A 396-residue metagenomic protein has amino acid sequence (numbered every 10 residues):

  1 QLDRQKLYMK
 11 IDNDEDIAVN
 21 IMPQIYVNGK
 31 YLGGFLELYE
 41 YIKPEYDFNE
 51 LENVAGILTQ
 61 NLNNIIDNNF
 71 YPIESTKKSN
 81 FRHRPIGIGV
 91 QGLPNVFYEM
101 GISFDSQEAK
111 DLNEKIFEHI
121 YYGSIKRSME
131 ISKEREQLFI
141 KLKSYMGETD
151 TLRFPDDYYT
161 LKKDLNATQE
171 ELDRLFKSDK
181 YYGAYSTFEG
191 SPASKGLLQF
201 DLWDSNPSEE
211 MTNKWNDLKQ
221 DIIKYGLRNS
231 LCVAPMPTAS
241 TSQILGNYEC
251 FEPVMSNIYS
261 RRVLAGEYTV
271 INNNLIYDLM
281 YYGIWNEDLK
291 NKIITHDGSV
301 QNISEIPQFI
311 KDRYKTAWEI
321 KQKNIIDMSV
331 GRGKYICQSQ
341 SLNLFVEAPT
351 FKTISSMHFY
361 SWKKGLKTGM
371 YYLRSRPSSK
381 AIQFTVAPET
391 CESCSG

Functional and structural regions predicted by a protein language model:
Q1-N20, P44: Thioredoxin-like thiol-disulfide oxidoreductase module
L2, N20, Y26-V27, G33: Eukaryote-biased feature marking scaffold/signaling PDZ-domain proteins and nuclear chromatin regulators
V27-E45: Non-catalytic, surface beta->alpha helical segment in thiol-disulfide oxidoreductase systems
D47-A55: Disorder-to-helix initiation segments
V54-K77, F81, P85, S103-T238 (+3 more regions): Internal maturation/activation junctions in enzymes
T59-N68, A184, A193, L197-T212 (+2 more regions): Catalytic alpha/beta core of large soluble enzyme barrels
R84-E99, S240-Q243: Contiguous, well-ordered alpha-helical segments that form the cores/surfaces of helical PPI scaffolds
P94-Y98, M129, I276-M280: Amphipathic alpha-helical segments within well-ordered protein domains
